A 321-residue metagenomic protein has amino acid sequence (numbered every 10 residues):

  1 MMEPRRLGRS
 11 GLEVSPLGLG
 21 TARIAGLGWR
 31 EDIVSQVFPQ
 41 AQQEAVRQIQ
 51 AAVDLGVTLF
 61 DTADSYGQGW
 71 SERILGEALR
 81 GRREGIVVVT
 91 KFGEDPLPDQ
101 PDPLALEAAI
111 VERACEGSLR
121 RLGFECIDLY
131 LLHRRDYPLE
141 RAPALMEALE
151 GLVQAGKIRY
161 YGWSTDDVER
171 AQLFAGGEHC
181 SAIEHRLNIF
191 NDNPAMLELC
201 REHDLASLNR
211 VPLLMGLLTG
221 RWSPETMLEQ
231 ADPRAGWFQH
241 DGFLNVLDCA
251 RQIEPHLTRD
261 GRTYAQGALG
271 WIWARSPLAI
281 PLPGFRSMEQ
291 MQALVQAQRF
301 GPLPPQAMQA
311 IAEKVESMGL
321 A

Functional and structural regions predicted by a protein language model:
M1-I86: N-terminal binding-site loop/beta-alpha segment at the start of enzyme catalytic domains that lines or forms
P4, R135-A321: Beta/alpha (TIM)-barrel catalytic core signal, keyed to glycine-rich beta->alpha loops juxtaposed to Asp/Glu that bind
L12-L17, G56-L59, R83-I86, F124-D128 (+5 more regions): Short, well-ordered coil/turn segments that N-cap beta-strands
G26-E31, D95-P101: A short acidic, helix-capping loop that chelates divalent metal ions and anchors anionic groups
E31-P39, P101-L106, Q298: Short glycine-enriched, charge-decorated loop/helix-capping segments at active-site entrances that position
V37-A52, L106-R121, D167-L173: Short, acidic/polar
G76-V87, R120-G123, V153, A175-G176 (+1 more regions): Acidic (Asp/Glu)-rich catalytic clusters
L119-P138: Active-site groove signature of glycoside hydrolases
